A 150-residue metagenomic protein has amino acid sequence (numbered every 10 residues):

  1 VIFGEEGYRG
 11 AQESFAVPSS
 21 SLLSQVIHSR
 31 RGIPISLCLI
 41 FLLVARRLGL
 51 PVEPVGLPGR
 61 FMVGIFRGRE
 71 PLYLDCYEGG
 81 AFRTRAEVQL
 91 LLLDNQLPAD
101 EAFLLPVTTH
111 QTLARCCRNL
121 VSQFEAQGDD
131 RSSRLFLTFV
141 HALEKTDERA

Functional and structural regions predicted by a protein language model:
V1-A150: A structural boundary/capping signal
